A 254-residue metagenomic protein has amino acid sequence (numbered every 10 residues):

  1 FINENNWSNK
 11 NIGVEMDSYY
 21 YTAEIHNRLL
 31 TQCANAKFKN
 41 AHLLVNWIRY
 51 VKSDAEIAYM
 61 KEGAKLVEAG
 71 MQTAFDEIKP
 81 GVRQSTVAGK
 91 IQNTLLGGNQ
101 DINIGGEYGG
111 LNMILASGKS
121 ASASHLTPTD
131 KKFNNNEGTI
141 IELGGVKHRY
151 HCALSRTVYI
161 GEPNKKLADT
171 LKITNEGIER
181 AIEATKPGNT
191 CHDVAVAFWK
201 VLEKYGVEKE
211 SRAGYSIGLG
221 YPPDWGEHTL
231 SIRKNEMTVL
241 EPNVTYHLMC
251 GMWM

Functional and structural regions predicted by a protein language model:
F1-M254: Active-site neighborhoods and metal-handling regions in enzymes and metal-associated proteins
